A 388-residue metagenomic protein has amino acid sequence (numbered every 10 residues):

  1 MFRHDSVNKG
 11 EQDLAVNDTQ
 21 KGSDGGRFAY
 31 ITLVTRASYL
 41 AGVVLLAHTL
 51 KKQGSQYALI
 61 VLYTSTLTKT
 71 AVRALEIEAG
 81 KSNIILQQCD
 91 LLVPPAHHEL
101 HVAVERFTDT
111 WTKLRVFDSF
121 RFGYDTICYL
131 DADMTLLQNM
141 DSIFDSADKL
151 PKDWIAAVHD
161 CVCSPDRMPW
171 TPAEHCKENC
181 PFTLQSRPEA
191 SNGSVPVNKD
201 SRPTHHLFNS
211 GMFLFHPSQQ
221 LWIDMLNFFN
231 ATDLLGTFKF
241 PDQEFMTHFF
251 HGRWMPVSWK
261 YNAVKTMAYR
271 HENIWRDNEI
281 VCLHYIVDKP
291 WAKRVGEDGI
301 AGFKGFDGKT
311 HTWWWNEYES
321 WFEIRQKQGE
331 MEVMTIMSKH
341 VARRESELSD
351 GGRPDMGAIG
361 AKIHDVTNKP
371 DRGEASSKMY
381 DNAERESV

Functional and structural regions predicted by a protein language model:
M1-V388: Glycosyltransferase catalytic domains, chiefly GT-A lineage
